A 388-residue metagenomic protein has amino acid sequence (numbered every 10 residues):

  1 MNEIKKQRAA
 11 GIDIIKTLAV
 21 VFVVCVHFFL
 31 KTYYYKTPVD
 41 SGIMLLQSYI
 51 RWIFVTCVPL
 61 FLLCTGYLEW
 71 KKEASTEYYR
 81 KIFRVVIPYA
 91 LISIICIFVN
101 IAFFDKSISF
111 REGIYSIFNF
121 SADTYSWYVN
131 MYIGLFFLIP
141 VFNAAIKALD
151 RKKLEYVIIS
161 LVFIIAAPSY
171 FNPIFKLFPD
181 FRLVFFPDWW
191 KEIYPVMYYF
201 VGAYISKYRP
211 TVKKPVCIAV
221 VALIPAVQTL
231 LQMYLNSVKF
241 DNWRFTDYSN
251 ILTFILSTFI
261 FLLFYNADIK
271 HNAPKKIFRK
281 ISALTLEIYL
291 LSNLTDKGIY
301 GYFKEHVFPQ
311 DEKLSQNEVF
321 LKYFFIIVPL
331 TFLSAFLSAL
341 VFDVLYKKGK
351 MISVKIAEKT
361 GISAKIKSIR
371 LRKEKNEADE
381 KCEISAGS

Functional and structural regions predicted by a protein language model:
M1-S388: Alpha-helical transmembrane segments and their immediate juxtamembrane cytosolic regions
